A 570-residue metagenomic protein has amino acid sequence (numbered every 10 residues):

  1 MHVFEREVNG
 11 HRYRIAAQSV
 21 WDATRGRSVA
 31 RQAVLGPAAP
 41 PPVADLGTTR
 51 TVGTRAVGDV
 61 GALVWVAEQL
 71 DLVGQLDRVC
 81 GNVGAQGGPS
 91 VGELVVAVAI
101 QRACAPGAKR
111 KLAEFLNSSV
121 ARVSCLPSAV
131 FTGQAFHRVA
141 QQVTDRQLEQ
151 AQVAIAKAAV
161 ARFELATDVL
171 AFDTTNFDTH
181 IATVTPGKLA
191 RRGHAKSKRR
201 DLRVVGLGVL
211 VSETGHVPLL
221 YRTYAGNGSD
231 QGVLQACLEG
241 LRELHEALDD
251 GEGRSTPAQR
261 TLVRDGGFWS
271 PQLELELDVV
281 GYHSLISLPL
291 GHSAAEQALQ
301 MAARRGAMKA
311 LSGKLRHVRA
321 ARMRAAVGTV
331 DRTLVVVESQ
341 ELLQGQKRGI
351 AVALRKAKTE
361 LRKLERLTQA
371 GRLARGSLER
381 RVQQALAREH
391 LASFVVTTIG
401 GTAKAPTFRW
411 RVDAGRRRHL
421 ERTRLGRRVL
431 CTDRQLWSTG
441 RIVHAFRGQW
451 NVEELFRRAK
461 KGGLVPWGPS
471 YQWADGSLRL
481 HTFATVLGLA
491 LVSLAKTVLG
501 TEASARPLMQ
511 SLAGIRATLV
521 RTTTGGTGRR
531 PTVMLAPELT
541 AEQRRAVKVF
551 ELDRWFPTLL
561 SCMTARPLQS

Functional and structural regions predicted by a protein language model:
M1-E93: Conserved glycine(s) in the ABC-transporter nucleotide-binding domain "signature"
V3, H11-R14, S28, D77-S570: Anion-binding and metal-coordination hotspots
